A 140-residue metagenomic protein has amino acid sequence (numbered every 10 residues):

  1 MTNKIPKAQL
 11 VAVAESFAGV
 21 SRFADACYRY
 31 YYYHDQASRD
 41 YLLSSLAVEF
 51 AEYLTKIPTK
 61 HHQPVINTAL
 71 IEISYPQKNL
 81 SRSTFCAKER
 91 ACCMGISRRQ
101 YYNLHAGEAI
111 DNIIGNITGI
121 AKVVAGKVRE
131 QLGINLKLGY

Functional and structural regions predicted by a protein language model:
M1-P64, N79, S83-Q100, H105-Y140: N-terminal interaction/assembly modules
S74-P76: N-terminal extracellular/periplasmic ectodomains of secretory-pathway proteins
